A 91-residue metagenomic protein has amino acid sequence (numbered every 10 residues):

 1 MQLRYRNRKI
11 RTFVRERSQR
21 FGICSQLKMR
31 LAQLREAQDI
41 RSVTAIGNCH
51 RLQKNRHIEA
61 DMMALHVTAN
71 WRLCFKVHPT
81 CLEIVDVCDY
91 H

Functional and structural regions predicted by a protein language model:
M1-A69, V77-H91: Basic, Lys/Arg-enriched alpha-helical interface segments
